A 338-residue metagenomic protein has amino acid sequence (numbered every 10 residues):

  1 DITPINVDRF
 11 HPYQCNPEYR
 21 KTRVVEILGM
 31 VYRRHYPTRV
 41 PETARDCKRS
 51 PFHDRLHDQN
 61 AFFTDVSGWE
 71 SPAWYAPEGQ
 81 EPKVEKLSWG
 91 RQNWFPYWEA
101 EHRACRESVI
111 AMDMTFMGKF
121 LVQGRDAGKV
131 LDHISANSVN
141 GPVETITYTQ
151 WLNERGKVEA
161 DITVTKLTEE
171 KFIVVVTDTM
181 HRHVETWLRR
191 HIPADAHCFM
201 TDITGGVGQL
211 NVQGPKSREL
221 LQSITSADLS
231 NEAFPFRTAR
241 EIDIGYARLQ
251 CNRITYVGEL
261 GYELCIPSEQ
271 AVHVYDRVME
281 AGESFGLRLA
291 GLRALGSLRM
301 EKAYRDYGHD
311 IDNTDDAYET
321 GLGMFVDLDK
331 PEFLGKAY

Functional and structural regions predicted by a protein language model:
I2-Y338: Glycine/proline-enriched, intrinsically flexible loops and inter-domain linkers
